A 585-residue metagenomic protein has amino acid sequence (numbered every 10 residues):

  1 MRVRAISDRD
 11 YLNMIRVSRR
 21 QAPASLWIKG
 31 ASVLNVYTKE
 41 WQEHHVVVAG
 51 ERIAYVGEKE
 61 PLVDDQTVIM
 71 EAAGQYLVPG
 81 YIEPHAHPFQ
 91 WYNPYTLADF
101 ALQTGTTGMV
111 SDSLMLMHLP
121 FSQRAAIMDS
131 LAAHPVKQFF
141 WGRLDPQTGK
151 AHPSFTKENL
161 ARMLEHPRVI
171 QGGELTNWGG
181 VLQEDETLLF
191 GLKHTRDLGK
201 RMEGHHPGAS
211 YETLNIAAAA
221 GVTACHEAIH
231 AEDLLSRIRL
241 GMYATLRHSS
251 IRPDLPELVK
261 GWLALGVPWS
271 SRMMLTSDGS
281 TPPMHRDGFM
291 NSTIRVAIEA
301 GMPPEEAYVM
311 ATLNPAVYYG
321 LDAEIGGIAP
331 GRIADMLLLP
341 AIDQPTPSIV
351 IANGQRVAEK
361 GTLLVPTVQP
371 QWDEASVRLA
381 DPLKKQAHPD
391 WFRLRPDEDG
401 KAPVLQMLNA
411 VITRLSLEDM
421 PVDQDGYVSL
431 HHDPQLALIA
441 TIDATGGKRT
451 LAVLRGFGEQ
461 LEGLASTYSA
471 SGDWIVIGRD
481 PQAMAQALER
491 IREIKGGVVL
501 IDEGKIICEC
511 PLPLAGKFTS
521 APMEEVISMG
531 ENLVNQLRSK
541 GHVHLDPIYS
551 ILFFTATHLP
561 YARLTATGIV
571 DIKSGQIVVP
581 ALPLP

Functional and structural regions predicted by a protein language model:
M1-H44, A49, A54, F100-T107 (+4 more regions): Active-site microenvironment of metallo-dependent hydrolases
R2-S18, A22, A72, A98-R201 (+1 more regions): Divalent-metal coordination cores built from histidine and acidic residues
P61-L77: Active-site metal-binding motif and surrounding structural segment of the metallo-beta-lactamase
Q75-L97: Di-metal (Zn2+ and/or Mg2+/Mn2+) metal-binding site signature of metallo-dependent hydrolases with the MBL/beta-CASP
G80-I82, F140, L275, I477: Residue-level marker for buried hydrophobic side chains located in beta-strands that build the well-ordered beta-sheet
H87, L114-L116, W141-T148, E174-W178 (+4 more regions): Active-site beta-loop-alpha junctions enriched in small/polar residues
F155-G173, G180-A244, P253-L275, H285-E299 (+2 more regions): Histidine/acidic residue-rich metal-binding segments in metalloenzymes
